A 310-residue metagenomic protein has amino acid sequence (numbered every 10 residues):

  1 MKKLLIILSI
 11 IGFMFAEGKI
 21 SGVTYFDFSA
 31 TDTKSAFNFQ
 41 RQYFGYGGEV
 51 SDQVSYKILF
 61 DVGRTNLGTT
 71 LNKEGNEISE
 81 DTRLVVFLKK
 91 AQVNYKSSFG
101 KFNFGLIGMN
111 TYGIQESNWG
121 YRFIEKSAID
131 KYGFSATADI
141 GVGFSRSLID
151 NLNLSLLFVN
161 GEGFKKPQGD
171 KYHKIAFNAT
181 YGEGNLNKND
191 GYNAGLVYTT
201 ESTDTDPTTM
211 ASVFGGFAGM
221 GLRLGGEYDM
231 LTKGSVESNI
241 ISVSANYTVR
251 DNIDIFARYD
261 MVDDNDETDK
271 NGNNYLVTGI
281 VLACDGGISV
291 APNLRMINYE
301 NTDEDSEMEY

Functional and structural regions predicted by a protein language model:
K3-M14: Sec-dependent N-terminal signal peptides
E17-E162, K171-A176, T180-G184, S244-Y247 (+1 more regions): Outer membrane beta-barrel
D27-T31, G63-T65, M109-Y112, G161-G163 (+4 more regions): Structural signature of outer-membrane beta-barrel domains
D32-N38, E77-L88, Y132-A136, K166-H173 (+4 more regions): Replace "Gram-negative outer membrane beta-barrel proteins" with "bacterial and organellar outer membrane beta-barrel
Y43-G45, S55, L59-V62, I149 (+7 more regions): Transmembrane beta-barrel domains of bacterial outer-membrane proteins
D52-Y56, F99-F102, D150-L154, N185-A194 (+3 more regions): Repeated loop/turn-to-beta-strand initiation elements of outer-membrane beta-barrel proteins
F177-D266, K270: Detector for outer-membrane/organellar transmembrane beta-barrel domains, recognizing the amphipathic beta-strand
A179-Y181, I280-L282, I288, D305-Y310: Outer-membrane beta-barrel "beta-signal"
